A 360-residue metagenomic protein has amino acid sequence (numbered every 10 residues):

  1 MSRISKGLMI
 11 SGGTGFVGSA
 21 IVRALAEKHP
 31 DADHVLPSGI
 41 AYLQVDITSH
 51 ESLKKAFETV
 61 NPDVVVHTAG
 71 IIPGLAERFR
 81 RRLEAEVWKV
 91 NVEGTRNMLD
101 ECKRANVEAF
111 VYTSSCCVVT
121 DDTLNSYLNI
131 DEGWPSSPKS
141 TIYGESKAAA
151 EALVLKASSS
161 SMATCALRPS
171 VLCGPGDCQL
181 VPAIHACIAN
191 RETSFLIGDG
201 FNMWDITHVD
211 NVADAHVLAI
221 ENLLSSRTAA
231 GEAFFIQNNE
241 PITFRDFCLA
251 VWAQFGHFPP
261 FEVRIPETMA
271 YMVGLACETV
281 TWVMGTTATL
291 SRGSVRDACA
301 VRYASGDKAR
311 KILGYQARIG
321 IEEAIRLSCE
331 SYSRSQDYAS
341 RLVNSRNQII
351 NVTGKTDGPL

Functional and structural regions predicted by a protein language model:
S2-P30: N-terminal Rossmann NAD(P)H-binding glycine-rich loop of SDR-like oxidoreductase domains
I40, Q44-E93, N97, E101-R104 (+1 more regions): NAD(P)H-binding glycine-rich loop region in Rossmannoid oxidoreductase-like domains and their noncatalytic homologs
I72, C116-T123, S170-C173: Active-site segment of SDR-like NAD(P)-dependent oxidoreductases
R81-A85, K89, L124-L172, F195 (+1 more regions): Catalytic helix-loop patch of NAD(P)-dependent Rossmann-fold dehydrogenases
E93-Y143: Conserved Rossmann-fold NAD(P)-dependent oxidoreductase catalytic core, especially the SDR/UDP-sugar
N125, A157-W204, V209-E221, V251-W252: NAD(P)-dependent short-chain dehydrogenase/reductase
N222-L290, G306, R326-C329, A339-V343 (+2 more regions): Mid/C-terminal beta-alpha module of Rossmann-like enzyme folds, strongest in SDR-family dehydrogenases/epimerases
